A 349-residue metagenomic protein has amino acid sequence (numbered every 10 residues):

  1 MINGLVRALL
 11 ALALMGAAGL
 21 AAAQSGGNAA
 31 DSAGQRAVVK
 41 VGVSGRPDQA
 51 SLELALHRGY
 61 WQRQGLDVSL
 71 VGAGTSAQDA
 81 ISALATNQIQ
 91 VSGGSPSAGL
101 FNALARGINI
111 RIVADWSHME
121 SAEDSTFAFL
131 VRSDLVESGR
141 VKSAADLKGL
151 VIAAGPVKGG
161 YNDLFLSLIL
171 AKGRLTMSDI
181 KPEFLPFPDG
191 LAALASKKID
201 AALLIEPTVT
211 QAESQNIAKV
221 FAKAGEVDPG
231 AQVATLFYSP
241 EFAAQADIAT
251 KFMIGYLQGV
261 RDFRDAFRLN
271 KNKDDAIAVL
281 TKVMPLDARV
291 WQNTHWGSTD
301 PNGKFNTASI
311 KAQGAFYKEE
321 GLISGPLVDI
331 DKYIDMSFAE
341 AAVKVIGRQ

Functional and structural regions predicted by a protein language model:
M1-R36, K344-Q349: Short, low-complexity disordered leader/linker segments with a strong preference for bacterial N-terminal type II
G26-M177, K181-F184, D200-E206, G230: Short, glycine-/small- and polar/acidic-enriched structural segments that line small-molecule recognition paths
Q49, E53, I81, S97-L100 (+11 more regions): Extracytoplasmic/secreted envelope proteins and their assembly/folding machinery, especially bacterial periplasmic
H57, L66, A85, A105 (+7 more regions): Sec-exported extracytoplasmic/periplasmic mature domains
I89-S92, A195-K198, R264, G297-K311 (+1 more regions): Short amphipathic alpha-helical segments at helix boundaries and their inter-helical linkers
D189-V279: Pocket-lining segment of extracytoplasmic ligand-binding domains
A244-S324: Secondary-structure end/capping motifs
G314-Q349: Conserved C-terminal helix/tail region of periplasmic/extracytoplasmic solute-binding proteins
